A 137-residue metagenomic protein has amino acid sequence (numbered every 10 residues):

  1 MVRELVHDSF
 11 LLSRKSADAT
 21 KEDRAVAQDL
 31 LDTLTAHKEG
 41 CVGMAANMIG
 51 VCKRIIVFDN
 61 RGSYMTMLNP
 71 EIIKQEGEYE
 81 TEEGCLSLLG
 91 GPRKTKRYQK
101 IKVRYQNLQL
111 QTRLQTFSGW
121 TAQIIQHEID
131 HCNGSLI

Functional and structural regions predicted by a protein language model:
M1-I137: Positively charged
